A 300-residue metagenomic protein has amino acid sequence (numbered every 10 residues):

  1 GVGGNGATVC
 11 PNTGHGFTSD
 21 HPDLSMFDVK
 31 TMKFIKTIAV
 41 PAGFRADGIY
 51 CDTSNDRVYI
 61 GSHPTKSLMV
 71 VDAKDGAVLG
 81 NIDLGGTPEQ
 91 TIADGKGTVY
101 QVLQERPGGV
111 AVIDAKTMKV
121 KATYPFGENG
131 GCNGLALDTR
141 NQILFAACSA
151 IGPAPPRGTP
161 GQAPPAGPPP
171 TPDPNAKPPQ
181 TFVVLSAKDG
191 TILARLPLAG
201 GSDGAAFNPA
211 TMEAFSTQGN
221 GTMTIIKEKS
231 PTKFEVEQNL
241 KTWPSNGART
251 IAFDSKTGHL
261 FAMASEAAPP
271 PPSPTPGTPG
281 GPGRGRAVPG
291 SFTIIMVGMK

Functional and structural regions predicted by a protein language model:
G1-K300: Predominantly soluble domains enriched in secretory-pathway, periplasmic, or organellar proteins
